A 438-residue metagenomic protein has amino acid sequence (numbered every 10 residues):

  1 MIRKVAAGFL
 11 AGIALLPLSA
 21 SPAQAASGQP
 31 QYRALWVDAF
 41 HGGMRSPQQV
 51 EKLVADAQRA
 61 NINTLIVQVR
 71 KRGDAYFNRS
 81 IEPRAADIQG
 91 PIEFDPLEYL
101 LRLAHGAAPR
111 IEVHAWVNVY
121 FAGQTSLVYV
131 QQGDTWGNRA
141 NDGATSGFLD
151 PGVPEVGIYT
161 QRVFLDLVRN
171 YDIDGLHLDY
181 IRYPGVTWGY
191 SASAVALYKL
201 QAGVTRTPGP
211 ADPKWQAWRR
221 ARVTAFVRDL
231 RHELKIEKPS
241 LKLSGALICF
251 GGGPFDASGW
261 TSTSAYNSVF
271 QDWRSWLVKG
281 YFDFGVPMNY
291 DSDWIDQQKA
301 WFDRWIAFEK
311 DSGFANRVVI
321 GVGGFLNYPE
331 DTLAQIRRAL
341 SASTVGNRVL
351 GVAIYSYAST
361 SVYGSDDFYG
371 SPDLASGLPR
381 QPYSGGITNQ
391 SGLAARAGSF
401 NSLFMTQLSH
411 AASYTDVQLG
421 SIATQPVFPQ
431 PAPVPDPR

Functional and structural regions predicted by a protein language model:
L15-A23: C-terminal segment of classical bacterial N-terminal signal peptides
G28-R33, H41-R45, R110-N170, G209: Active-site-adjacent "subsite" loops/lids of carbohydrate-active enzymes
G43-A60, A85-P109, A221-H232: Aromatic- and glycine-enriched glycan-recognition loops and surfaces that form the carbohydrate-binding subsites
Q48-A75, N170-G175, S275-G285, G346-V352: Catalytic domains of carbohydrate-active enzymes, especially glycoside hydrolases
D56, N138-Y281, M288-D291: Polysaccharide-binding and catalytic clefts of secreted carbohydrate-active enzymes
I62-F94: Aromatic-lined carbohydrate-binding/catalytic grooves of carbohydrate-active enzymes
T64-I66, D95-N141, H177-Y180, F226 (+2 more regions): Glycine-rich, aromatic-flanked loop segments that form ligand/cofactor-binding clefts across common enzyme folds
F270-K299, W305-P437: Substrate-binding cleft of secreted/luminal carbohydrate-active enzymes
